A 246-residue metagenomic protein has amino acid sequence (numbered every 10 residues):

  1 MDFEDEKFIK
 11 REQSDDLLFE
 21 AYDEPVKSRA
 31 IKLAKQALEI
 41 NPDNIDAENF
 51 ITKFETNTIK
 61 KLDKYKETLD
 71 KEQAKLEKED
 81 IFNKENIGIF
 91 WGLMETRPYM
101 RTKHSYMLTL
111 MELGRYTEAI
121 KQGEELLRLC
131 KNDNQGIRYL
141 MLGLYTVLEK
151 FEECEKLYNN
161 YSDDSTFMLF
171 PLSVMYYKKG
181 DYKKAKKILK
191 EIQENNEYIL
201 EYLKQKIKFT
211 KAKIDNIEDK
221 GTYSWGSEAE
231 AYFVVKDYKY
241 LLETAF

Functional and structural regions predicted by a protein language model:
M1-E6, V174-F246: Long, ordered, amphipathic alpha-helical scaffolds
E6-K7, E67-T96, L127-L129: Flexible helix-coil transition and linker loops at the boundaries of alpha-helical arrays
K10-Q36, I40, H104-E112: Alpha-helical segment of the N-proximal tetratricopeptide repeat
Q13, N41-D46, Y116, N132-N134 (+2 more regions): Residue-level recognition of tetratricopeptide repeat
K27, T58-L62, Y116, F151 (+1 more regions): TPR-repeat structural position
A47, T102, G136-I137, M168 (+1 more regions): TPR alpha-solenoid repeat register
I59, D63-L76, L127-K131, N159-T166 (+1 more regions): TPR/TPR-like (Sel1-like) alpha-helical repeat modules
